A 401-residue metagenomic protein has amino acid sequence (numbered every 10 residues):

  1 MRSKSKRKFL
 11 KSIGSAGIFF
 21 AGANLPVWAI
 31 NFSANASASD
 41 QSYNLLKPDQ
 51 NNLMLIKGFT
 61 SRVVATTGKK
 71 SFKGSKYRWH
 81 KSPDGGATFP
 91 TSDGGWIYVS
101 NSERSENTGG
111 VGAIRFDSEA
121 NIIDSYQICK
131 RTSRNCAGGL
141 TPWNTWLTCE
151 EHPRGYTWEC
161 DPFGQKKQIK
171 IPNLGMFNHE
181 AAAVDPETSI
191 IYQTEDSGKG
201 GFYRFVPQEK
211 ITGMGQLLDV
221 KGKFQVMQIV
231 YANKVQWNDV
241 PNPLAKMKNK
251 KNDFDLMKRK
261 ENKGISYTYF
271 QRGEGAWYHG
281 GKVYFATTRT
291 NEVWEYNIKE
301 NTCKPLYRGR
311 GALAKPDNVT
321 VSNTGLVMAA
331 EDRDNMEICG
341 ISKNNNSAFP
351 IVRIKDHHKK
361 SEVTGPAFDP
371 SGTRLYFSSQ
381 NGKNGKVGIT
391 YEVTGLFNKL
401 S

Functional and structural regions predicted by a protein language model:
R2, K8-N31: N-terminal export signals
N24-T66: C-terminal segment of N-terminal export signals and the immediately downstream linker at the start of the mature
P48-T67, G74, F116-C129, W158-N178 (+4 more regions): Blade-edge beta-strand/turn elements of extracellular beta-propeller and related beta-sheet repeat scaffolds
W79-D93, R131-P142, M176-S189, G264-G281 (+2 more regions): Beta-rich, blade/repeat-based domains predominating in secreted/periplasmic proteins but also intracellular
W96-Q168: Well-ordered mid-protein domain cores that form the structural environment of catalytic cofactors
Y98-R104, T148-E151, Q193-D196, F285-R289 (+2 more regions): Conserved beta-strand positions in repeat-built beta-propeller and related beta-rich domains
N107-G112, R154-W158, G200-R204, E292-W294 (+2 more regions): Structural motif
A367-S401: Blade-level signature of beta-propeller repeat domains, shared across WD40, Kelch, NHL, RCC1 and BNR/Asp-box propellers
